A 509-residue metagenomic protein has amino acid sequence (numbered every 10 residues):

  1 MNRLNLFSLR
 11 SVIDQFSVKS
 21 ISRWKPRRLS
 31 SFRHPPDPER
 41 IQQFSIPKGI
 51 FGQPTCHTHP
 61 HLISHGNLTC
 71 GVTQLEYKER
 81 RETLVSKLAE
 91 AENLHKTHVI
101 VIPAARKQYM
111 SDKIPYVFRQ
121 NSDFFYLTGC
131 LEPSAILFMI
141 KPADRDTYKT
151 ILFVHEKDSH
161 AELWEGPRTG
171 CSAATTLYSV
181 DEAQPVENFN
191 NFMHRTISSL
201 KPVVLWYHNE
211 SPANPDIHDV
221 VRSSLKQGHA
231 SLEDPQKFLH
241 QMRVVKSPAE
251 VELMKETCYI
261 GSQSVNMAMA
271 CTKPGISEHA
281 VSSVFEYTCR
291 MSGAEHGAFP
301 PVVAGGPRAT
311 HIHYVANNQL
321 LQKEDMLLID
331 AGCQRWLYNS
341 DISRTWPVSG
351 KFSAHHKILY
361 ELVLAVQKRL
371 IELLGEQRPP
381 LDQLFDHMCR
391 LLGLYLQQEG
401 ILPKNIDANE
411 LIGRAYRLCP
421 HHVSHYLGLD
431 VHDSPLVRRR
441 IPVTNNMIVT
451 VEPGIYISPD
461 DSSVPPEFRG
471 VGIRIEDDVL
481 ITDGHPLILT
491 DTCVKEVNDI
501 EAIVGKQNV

Functional and structural regions predicted by a protein language model:
N2-L9, I13-V509: Active-site neighborhoods and metal-handling regions in enzymes and metal-associated proteins
